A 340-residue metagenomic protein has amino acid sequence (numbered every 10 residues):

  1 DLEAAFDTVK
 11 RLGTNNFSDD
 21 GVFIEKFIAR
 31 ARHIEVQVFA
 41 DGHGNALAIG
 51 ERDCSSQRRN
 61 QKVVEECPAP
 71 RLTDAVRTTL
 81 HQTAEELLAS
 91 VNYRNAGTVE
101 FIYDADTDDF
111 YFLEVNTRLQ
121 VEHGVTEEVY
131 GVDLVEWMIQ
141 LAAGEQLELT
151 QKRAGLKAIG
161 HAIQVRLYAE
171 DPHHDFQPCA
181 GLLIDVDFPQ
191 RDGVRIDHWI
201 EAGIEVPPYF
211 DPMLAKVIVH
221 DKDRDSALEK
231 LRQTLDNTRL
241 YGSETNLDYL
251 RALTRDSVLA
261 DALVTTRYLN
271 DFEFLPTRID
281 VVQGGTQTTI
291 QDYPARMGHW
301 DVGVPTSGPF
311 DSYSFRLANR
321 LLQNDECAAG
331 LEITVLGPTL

Functional and structural regions predicted by a protein language model:
D1-A4, V9-R11, N16-D19, F23-L47: Rossmann-like NAD(P)H-binding beta-loop-alpha module
E3, A40-T83, L119-E136: ATP-dependent carboxylate/phosphate-activation module, predominantly the ATP-grasp catalytic core and closely related
F6-F17, G21, K26, E66-D104: A long amphipathic alpha-helix within ATP-dependent nucleotide-binding catalytic cores
I24, V36-Q37, A84, E100 (+6 more regions): Buried hydrophobic positions in well-ordered alpha/beta secondary-structure cores of metabolic enzymes
E25-I28, H33-A40, N92-V121: Conserved metal-phosphate-binding beta-hairpin within the catalytic cores of diverse ATP-dependent phosphoryl-transfer
G42, L47-N60, F101-L119, G131 (+2 more regions): Flexible glycine/proline-rich, aromatic-decorated loop/lid segments
A84, G124-D280: Catalytic cores of soluble metabolic enzymes centered on carboxylation/carboxyl-transfer
T277-L340: Conserved "landmark" site that anchors the functional core of diverse proteins
